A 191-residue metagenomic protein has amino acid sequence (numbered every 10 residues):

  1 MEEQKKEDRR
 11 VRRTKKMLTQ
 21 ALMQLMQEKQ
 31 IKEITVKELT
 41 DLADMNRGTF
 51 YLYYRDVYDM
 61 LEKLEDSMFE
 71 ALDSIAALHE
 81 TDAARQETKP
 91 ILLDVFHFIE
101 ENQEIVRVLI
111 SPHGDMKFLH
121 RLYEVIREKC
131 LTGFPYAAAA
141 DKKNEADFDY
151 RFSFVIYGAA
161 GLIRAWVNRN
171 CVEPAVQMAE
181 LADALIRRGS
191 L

Functional and structural regions predicted by a protein language model:
M1-K29: Basic, helix-initiating cap at the start of DNA-binding domains
A21, Y53, K63: Residues in the recognition helix of alpha-helical DNA-binding motifs
Q24-I31, I75, N102, G189: Basic, amphipathic alpha-helical hairpins
L25-D59: Helix-turn-helix
T35-V36, L64-D73: Short, basic, alpha-helical segments at the C-terminal edge of helix-turn-helix-like DNA-binding modules
A77-E104: Hydrophobic alpha-helical connector segments
G114-A140, D149-S153, Y157-A160: Amphipathic alpha-helical packing segments from all-alpha helical-bundle domains
P135, Y157, G161, A165-L191: C-terminal peripheral helix-coil segments that are non-catalytic and often amphipathic
